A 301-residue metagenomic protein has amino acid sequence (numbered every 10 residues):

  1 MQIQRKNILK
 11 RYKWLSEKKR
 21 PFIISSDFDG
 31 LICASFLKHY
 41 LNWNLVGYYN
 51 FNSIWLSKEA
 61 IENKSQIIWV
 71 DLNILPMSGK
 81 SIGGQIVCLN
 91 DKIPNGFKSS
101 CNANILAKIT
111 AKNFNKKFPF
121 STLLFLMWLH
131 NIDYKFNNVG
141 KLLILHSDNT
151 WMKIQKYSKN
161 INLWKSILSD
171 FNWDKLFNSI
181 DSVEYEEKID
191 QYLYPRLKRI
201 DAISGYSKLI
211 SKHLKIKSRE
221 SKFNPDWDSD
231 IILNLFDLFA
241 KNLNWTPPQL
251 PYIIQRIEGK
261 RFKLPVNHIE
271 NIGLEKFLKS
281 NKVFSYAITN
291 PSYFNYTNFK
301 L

Functional and structural regions predicted by a protein language model:
M1-K6: Glycine-rich phosphate-binding "P-loop"
N7-K10, F125, I231-N234: Exposed alpha-helical structural elements
L9-A60: N-terminal ordered "arm"
L56-N115: A broadly used, surface-exposed interaction patch
D91-N162: Short alpha-helices
Y134-L301: C-terminal accessory domains and tails appended to enzymatic cores
